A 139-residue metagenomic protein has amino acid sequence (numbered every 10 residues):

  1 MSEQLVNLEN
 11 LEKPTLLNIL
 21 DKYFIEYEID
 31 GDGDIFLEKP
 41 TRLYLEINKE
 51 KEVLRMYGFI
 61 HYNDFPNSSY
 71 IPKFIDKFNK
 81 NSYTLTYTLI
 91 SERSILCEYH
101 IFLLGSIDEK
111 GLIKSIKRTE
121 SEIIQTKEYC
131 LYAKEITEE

Functional and structural regions predicted by a protein language model:
M1-Y44, I90: Charge-rich, low-complexity N-terminal segments
L8-T15, P66-I71, G111, S115-R118 (+1 more regions): Short amphipathic alpha-helical segments
G33-I35, E52-L54, S94-I95: Hydrophobic residues embedded in beta-strands of well-ordered beta-sheets
P40-S68: Long, continuous compositionally biased terminal/linker segments
Y57-E98: Short, internal acidic amphipathic alpha-helical interface segments that mediate docking to partner proteins
S91-E120: A short, solvent-exposed beta-edge/loop patch
I123-C130: Long, charge-dense
L131-E139: Short, highly charged C-terminal tails/helix-capping segments
